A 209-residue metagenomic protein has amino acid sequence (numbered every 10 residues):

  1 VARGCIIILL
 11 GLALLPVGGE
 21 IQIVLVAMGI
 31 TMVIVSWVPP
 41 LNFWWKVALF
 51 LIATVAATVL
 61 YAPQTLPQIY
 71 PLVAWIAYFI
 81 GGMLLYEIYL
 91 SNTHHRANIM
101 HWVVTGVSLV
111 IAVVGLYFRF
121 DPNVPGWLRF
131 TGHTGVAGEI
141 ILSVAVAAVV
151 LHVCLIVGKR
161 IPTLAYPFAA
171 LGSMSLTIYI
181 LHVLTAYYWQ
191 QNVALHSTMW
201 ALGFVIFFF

Functional and structural regions predicted by a protein language model:
V1-F209: Alpha-helical transmembrane segments and their immediate juxtamembrane cytosolic regions
